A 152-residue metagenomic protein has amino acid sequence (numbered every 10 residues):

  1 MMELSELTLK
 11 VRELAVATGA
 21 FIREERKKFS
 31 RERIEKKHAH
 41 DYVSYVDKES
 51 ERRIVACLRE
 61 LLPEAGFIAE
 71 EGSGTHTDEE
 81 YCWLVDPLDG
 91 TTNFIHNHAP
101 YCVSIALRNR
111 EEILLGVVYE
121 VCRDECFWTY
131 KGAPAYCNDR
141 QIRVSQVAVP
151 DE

Functional and structural regions predicted by a protein language model:
M1-L88: N-terminal subdomain of lithium-sensitive/metallo-dependent phosphomonoesterases centered on the IMPase/IPPase/PAP
F21, S104-A106: Residues within alpha-helical transmembrane segments of multi-pass membrane proteins, especially transporters, ion
E79-W83, V103, L114: Short loop/turn microsegments at loop-to-beta-strand junctions
I95: Glycine-rich, Arg-bearing micro-motifs that act as flexible, cationic patches
H98-C102: Conserved structural elements of the adenylate-forming
A106-E152: Acidic beta-strand-loop-alpha-helix segment within the catalytic core of divalent metal-dependent phosphate-processing
